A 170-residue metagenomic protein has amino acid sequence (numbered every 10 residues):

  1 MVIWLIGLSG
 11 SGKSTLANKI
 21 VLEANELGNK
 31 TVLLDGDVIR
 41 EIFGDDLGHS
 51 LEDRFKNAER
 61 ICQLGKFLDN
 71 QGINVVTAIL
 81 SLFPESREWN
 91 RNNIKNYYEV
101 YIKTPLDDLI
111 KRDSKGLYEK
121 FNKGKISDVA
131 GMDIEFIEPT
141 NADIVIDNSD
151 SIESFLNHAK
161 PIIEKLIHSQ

Functional and structural regions predicted by a protein language model:
V2: Walker A (P-loop) ATP-phosphate-binding motif of ABC ATPase nucleotide-binding domains
L5: Hydrophobic anchor at the beta1->P-loop junction of P-loop NTPases
S9: The conserved Walker
K13: Conserved lysine of the Walker
A17-Q63: Conserved substrate/cofactor phosphate-moiety recognition/catalytic segment in nucleotide-dependent phosphotransferases
K30, N70-A78, Y98: Loop/turn-to-beta-strand initiation segments
T77-I79, N90-R112, I146: Conserved phosphate-donor/acceptor-positioning beta-strand/loop module used by diverse small-molecule
K103, K111-Q170: Small-molecule kinase domains that catalyze NTP-dependent phosphoryl transfer to phosphate-bearing small molecules
